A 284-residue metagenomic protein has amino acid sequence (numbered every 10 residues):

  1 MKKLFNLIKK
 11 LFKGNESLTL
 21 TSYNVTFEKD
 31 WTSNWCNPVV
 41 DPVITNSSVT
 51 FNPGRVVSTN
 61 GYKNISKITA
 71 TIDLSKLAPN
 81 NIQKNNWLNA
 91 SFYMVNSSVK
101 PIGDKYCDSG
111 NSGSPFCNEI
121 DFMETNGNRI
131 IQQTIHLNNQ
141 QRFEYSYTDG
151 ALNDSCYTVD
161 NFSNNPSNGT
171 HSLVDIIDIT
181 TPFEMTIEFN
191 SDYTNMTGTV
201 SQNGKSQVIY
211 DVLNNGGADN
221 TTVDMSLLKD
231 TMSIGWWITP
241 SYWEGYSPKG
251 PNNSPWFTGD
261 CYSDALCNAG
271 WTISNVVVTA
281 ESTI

Functional and structural regions predicted by a protein language model:
M1-S17: Extracellular cell-wall/glycan-interacting regions and their flexible linkers
N15-I284: GH16 jelly-roll
